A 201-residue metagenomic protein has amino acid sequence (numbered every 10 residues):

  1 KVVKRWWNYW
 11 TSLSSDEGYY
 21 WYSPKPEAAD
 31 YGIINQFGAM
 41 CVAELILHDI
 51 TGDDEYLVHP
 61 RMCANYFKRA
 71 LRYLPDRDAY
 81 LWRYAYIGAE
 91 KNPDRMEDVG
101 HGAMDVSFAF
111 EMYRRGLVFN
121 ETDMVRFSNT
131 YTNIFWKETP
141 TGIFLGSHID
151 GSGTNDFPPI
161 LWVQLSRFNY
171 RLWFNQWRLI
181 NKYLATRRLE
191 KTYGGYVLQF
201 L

Functional and structural regions predicted by a protein language model:
K1-S23, V58-D78, M124-G142, N181-L189: Long, well-ordered core segments of solenoidal/helical folds
D16-Q36, D76-G100, M104, P140-R171: Carbohydrate-binding/catalytic loop surfaces
G32-A39, G52-E55, H59, E97: Short, contiguous, pocket-lining structural segments that sit at or immediately flank catalytic/ligand-binding sites
F37, L45, C63: Catalytic phosphate/metal-binding cores of nucleic-acid and nucleotide-processing enzymes, i.e., regions that mediate
M40-I50: Active-site neighborhood of glycoside hydrolase catalytic domains
H48-G52, Y113-L117: Short coil/turn linking the two alpha-helices of tandem helical-hairpin repeats
E97, R115-L201: CBM-like carbohydrate-recognition segments
